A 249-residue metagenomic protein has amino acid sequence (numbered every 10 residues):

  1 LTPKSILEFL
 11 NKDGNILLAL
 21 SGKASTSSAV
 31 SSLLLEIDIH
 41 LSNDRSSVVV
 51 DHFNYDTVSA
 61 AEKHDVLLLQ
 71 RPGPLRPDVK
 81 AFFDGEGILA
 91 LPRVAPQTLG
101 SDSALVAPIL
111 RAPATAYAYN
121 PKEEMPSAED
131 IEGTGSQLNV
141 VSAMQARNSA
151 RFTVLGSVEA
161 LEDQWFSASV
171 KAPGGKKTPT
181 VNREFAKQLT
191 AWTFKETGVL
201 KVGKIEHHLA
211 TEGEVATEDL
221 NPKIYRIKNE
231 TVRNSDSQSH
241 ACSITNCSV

Functional and structural regions predicted by a protein language model:
L1-V249: Short, surface-exposed patches at the edges or C-terminal ends of soluble domains, predominantly
